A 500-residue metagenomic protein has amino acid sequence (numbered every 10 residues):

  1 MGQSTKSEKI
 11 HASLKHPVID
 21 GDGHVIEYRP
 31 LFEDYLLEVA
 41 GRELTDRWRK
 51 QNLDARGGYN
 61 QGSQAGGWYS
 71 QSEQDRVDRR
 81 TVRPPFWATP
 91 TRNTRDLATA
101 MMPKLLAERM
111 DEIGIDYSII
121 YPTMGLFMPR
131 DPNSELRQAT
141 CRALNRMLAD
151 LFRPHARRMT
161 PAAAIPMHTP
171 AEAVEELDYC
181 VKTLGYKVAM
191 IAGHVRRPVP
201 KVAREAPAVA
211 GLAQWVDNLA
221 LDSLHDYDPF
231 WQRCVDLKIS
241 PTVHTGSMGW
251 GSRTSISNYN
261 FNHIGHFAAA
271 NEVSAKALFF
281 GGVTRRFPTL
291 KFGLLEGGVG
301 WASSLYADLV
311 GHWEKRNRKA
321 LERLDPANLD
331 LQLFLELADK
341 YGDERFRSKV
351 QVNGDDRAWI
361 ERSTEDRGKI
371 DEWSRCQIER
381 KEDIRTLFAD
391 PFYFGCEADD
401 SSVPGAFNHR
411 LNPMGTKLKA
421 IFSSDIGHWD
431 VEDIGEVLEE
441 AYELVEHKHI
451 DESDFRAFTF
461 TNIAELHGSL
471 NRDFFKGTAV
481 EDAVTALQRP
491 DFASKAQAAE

Functional and structural regions predicted by a protein language model:
G2-P17, Y28-Y117, R146-P154, E175-Y179 (+7 more regions): Mid-to-C-terminal alpha-helical segments outside catalytic/metal-binding sites
P17-I19, P241, A420-F422: Residue-level marker for buried hydrophobic side chains located in beta-strands that build the well-ordered beta-sheet
G23-H24, D425-I426: Active-site metal-binding loops of divalent metal-dependent hydrolases
T81-L97, G125-D131, G211-L212, Y259-I264 (+1 more regions): Short glycine/proline-rich turn/loop motifs
T89-A98, E108-S134, R158-A164, K187-H194: Divalent metal-dependent hydrolysis catalytic cores, especially in the metallo-beta-lactamase
E112-G114, T123-R153, R157, P170-K182 (+2 more regions): Active-site loop-helix segments enriched in His/Asp/Glu that coordinate and activate a nucleophilic water at divalent
T123-M124, T245-W250, G427-W429: Short glycine-enriched loops at secondary-structure junctions
F152-T160, I165, L177-K419, D491-A499: Catalytic pocket-lining loop regions of alpha/beta-barrel enzymes, especially the amidohydrolase/enolase/GH5 lineages
